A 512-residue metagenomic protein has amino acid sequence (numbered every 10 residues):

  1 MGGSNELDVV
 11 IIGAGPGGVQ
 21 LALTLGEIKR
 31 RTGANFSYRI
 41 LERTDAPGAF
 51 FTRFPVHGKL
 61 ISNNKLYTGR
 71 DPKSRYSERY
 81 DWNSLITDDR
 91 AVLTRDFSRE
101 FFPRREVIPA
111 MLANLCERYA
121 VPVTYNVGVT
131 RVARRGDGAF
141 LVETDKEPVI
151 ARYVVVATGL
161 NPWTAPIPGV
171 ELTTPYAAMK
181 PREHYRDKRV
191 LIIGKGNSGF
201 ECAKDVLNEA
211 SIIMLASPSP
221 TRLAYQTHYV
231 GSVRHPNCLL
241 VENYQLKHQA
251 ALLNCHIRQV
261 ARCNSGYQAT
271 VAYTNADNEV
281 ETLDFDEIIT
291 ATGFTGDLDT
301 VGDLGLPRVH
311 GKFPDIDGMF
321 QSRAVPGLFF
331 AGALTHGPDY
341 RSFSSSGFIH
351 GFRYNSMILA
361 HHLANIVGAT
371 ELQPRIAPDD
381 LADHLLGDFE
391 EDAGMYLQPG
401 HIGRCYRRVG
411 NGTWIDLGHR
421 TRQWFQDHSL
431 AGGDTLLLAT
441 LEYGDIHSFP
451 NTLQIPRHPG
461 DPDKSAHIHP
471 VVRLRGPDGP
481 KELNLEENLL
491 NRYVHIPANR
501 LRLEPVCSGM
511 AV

Functional and structural regions predicted by a protein language model:
G2-D8, T24-S37, L41-T44, E281 (+4 more regions): Rossmann-like nucleotide/phosphate-binding core characteristic of flavoprotein oxidoreductases
L7-R39, L191-I192, N197-L207: N-terminal Rossmann-like FAD-binding beta1-loop-alpha1 element of flavoenzymes
V10-I12, P148-P162, L191-I193, L283-T295: Short hydrophobic core segments
G17, A46, N161, S198 (+1 more regions): Conserved Rossmann-like nucleotide-cofactor binding loop
R43-P109, A216-H235, T335-S345, L386-E391: Glycine-rich active-site loop/strand segments that organize a redox cofactor
R104-V107, Y153-E209, I213-L215, R308-V325 (+2 more regions): Glycine-rich dinucleotide-binding loop and its adjacent helix/turn
R105-V123, N161-P162, V241-Q249: Helical element adjacent to the flavin cofactor pocket in flavoenzyme catalytic cores
N208-L306, V367-R422: A Rossmann-like FAD-binding core segment of flavoenzymes
